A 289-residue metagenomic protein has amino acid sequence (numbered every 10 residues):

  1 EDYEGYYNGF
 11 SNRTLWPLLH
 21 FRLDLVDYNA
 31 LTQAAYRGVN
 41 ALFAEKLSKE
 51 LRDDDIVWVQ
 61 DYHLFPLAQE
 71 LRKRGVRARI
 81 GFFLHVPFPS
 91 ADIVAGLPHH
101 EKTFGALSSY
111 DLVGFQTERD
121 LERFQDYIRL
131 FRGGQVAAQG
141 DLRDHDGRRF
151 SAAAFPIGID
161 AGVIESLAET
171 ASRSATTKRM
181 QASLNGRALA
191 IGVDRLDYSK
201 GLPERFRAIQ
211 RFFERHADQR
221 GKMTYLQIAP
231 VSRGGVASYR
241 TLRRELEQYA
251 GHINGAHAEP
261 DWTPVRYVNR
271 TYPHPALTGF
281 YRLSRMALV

Functional and structural regions predicted by a protein language model:
E1-V289: Catalytic cores of carbohydrate-active enzymes across secretory and cytosolic contexts
